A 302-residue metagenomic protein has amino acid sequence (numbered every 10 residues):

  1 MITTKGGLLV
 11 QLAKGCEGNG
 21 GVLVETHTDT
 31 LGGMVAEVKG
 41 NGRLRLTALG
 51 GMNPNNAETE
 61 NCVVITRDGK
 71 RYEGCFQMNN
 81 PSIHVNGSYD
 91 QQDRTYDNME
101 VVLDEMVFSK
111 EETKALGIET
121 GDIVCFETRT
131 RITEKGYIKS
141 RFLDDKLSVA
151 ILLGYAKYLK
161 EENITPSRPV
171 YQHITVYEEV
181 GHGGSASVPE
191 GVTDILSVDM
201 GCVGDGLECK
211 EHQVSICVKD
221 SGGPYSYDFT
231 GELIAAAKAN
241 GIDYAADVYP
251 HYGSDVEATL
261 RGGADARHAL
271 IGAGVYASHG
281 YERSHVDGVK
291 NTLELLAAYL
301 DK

Functional and structural regions predicted by a protein language model:
M1-K302: N-terminal hydrophobic/helix-forming segments and targeting peptides
